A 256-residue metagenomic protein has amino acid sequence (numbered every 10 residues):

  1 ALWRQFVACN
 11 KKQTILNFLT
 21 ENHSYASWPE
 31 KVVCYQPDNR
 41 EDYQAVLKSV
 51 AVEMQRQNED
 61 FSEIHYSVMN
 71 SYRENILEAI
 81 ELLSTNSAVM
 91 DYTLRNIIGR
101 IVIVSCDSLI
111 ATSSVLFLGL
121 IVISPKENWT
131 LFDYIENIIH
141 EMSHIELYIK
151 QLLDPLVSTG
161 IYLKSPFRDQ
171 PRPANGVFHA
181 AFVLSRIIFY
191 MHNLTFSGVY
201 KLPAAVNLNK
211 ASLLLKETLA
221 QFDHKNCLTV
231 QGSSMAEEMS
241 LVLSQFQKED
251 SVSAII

Functional and structural regions predicted by a protein language model:
A1-V52: N-terminal low-structure segments adjacent to metalloprotease catalytic domains across cellular compartments
E53-F117, E127: Auxiliary, metal-adjacent structural segments of Zn-dependent hydrolase domains
S62-R73, S124-N137, D169-A180: Short, charged/polar micro-motifs that form catalytic or ligand-binding hotspots
N75-L82, N86, S114-L147, V242-I256: Long, acidic, intrinsically disordered low-complexity segments
T93-R95, P155-L156, S197-N207: Short, glycine/acidic-rich hinge or "gate" loops at secondary-structure transitions that mediate conformational
S114, N128-E136, I145-N175: Post-HEXXH active-site segment of zinc metalloproteases
Y162-V199: Post-HExxH zinc-binding segment in Zn-dependent metallohydrolases
A205-I256: Pan-zinc metallopeptidase signature
